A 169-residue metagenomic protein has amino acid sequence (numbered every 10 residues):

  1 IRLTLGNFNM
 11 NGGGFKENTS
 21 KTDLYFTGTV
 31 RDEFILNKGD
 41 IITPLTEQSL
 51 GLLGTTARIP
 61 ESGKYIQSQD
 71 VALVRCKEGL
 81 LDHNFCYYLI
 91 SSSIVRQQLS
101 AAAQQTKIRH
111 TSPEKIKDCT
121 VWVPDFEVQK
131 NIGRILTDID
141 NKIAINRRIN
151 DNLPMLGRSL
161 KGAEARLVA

Functional and structural regions predicted by a protein language model:
I1, G6-I41: Sequence-specific dsDNA recognition surfaces
I1, V74, A169: Conserved aromatic/hydrophobic "specificity hotspots" at molecular recognition or selectivity sites
S49-R58: Short, Lys/Arg- and Gly-enriched loop/turn segments at beta-strand edges
Q69-V71: Glycine- and aromatic-enriched periplasmic loops at the membrane-periplasm interface of multi-pass inner-membrane
K77-Q98: Glycine- and charge-enriched low-complexity intrinsically disordered segments
D82-C86, K115-S159: Amphipathic alpha-helical segments
S92-V121: Specificity-determining recognition surfaces
